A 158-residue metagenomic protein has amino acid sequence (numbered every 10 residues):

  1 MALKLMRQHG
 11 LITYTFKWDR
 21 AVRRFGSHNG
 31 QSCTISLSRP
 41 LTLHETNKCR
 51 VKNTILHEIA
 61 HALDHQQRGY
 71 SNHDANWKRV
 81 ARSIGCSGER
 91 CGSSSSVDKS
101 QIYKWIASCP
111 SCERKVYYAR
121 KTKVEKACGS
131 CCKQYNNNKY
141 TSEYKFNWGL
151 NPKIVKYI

Functional and structural regions predicted by a protein language model:
M1-N53, A62-I158: Active-site-proximal or metal-binding-adjacent scaffold patches in catalytic folds
E58: Walker B catalytic acidic pair
